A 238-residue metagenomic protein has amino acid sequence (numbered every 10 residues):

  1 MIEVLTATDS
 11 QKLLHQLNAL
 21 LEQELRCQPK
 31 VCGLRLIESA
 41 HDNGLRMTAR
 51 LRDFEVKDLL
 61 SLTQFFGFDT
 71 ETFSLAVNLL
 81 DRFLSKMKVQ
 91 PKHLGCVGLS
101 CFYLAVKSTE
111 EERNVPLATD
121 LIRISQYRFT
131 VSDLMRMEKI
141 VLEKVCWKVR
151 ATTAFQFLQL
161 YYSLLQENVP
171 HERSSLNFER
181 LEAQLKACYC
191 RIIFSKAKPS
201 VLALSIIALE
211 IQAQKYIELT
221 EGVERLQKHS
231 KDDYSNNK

Functional and structural regions predicted by a protein language model:
M1-L99, Y103-L164, H171, L176 (+2 more regions): Acidic, Ser/Thr/Pro-rich regulatory low-complexity segments at or just upstream of the first helical elements of major
S174, A183-K238: C-terminal region detector
